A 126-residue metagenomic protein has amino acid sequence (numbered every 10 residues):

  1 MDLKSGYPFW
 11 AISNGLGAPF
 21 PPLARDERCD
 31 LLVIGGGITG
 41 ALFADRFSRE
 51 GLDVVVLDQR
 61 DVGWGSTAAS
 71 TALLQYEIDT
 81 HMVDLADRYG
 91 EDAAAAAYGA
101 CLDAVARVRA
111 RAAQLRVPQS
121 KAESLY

Functional and structural regions predicted by a protein language model:
M1-L31, R49: Extreme N-terminal leader/targeting segments of oxidoreductases
D26-V56: N-terminal Rossmann-like FAD-binding beta1-loop-alpha1 element of flavoenzymes
S66-A68: Conserved catalytic-core motifs of eukaryotic protein kinase domains, centered on the activation segment
A72-Y76: Short, hinge-like loop/turn segments at secondary-structure boundaries
E77-Y126: Dinucleotide-binding Rossmann-like beta1-alpha1 core, especially the glycine-rich loop that anchors the ADP
